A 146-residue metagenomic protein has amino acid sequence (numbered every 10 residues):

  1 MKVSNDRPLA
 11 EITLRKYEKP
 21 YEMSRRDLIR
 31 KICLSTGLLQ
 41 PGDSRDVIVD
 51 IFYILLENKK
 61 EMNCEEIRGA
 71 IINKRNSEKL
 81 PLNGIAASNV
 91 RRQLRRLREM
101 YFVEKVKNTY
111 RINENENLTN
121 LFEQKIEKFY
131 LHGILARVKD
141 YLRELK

Functional and structural regions predicted by a protein language model:
M1-K16, K125, F129-G133: Eukaryotic partner-binding/assembly regions in large regulatory complexes
L14-N63: Short alpha-helical segments that sit at the start of domains
E61-P81: Short acidic, hydrophobic short linear motifs in intrinsically disordered regions
I85-A86: Short coil turns linking two alpha-helices in DNA-binding domains
R95-T109: A short, conserved structural fragment
T109-T119: Basic, amphipathic "hinge/linker" alpha-helix immediately C-terminal to the N-terminal HTH DNA-binding motif
N117-K146: Short, amphipathic alpha-helical interaction segments positioned at domain boundaries
